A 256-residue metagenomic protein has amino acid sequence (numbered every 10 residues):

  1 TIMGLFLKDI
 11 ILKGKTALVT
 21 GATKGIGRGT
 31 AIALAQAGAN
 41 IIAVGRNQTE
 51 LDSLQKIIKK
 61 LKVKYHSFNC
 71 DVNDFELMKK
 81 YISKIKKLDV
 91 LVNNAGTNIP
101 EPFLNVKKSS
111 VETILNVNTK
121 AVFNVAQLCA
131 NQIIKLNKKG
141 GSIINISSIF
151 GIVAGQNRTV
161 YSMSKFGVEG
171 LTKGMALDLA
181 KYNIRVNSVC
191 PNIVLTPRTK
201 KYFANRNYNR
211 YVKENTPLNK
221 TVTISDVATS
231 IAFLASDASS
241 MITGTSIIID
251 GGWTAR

Functional and structural regions predicted by a protein language model:
G4-D9, V153, A232, T243-R256: Short C-terminal tail/terminal secondary-structure segment of NAD(P)H-dependent dehydrogenase/reductase domains
T16, T23-G25: Conserved glycine-rich cofactor-binding loop
A39-S53: Conserved glycine-rich Rossmann-like NAD(P)H-binding loop of the short-chain dehydrogenase/reductase
P102-F103, K107-L115, V212: Substrate-binding pocket helix/loop in short-chain dehydrogenase/reductase
A126, S164, T172: Active-site helix of classical SDR
S148: Residue(s) in the substrate-gating loop at a strand-loop-helix junction that position the organic substrate next
A180-R185, I242-G244: Short, small/polar-rich loop/turn modules that mediate ligand/substrate recognition or access, typified
